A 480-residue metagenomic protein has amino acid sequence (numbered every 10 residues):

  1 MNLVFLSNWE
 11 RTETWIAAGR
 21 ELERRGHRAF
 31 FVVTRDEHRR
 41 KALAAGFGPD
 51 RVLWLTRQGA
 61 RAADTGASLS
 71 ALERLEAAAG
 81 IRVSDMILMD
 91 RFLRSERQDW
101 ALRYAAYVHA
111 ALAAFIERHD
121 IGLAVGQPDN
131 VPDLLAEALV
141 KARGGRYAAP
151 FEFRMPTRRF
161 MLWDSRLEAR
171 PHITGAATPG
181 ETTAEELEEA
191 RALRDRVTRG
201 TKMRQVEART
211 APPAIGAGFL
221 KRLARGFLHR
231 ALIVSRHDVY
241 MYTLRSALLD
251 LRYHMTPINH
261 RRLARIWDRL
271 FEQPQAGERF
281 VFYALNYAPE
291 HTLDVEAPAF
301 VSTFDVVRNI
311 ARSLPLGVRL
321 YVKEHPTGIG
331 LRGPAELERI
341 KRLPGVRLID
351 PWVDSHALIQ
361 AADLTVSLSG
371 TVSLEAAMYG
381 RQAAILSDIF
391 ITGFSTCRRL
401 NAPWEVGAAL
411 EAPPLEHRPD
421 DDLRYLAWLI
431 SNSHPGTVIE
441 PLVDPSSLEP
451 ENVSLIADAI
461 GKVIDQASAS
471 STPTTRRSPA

Functional and structural regions predicted by a protein language model:
M1-E10, R35, V125, L285-A288: Nucleotide-activated donor-dependent transferases that construct or modify glycoconjugates
E21-L112, E152-R261: Conserved N-terminal ligand/cofactor-binding loop architecture of enzyme catalytic domains
T34, R57, E152, E278-E290 (+1 more regions): Short loop/turn segments at strand-loop or loop-helix junctions that form parts of catalytic or ligand-binding pockets
M89, S95, V307-D350: Catalytic donor nucleotide-activated moiety binding site of glycosyltransferases and closely related
A110-I173: Conserved nucleotide-sugar donor-interacting segment of glycosyltransferase catalytic cores, predominantly GT-B
A124-P128, F151, P351-R398: A donor-sugar binding/catalytic signature common to diverse glycosyltransferases and related nucleotide-sugar
P171-R225, T396-A480: Leloir-type glycosyltransferase catalytic cores
Q275-A311, E324-T327, S431, P435: Active-site donor-nucleotide binding/catalytic segment of nucleotide-sugar enzymes
